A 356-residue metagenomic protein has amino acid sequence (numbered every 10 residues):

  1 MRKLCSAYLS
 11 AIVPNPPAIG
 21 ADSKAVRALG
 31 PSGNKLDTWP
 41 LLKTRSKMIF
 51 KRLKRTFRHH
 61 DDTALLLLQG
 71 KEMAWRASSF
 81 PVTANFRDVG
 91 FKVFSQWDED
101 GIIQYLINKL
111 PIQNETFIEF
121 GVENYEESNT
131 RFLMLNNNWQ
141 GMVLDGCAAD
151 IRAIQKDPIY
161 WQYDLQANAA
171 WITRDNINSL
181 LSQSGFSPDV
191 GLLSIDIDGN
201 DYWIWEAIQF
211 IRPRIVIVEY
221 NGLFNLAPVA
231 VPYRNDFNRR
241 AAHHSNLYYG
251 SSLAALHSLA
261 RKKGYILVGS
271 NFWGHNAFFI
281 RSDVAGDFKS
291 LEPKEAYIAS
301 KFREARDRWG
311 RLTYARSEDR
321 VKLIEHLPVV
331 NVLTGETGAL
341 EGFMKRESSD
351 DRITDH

Functional and structural regions predicted by a protein language model:
G20, G30-G33: Residue-identity detector for glycine
S46-A74: N-terminal auxiliary segments of SAM/dcSAM-dependent transferases
T63-L110, I118, L180, P228-H356: Rossmann-like AdoMet/SAM-dependent catalytic core
F91-Q183, I195: SAM cofactor-binding core of SAM-dependent methyltransferases, primarily the Rossmann-like beta-alpha-beta module
Q113-N124, Q166-R239: Active-site segment flanking the S-adenosylmethionine/decSAM binding pocket in AdoMet-dependent transferases
